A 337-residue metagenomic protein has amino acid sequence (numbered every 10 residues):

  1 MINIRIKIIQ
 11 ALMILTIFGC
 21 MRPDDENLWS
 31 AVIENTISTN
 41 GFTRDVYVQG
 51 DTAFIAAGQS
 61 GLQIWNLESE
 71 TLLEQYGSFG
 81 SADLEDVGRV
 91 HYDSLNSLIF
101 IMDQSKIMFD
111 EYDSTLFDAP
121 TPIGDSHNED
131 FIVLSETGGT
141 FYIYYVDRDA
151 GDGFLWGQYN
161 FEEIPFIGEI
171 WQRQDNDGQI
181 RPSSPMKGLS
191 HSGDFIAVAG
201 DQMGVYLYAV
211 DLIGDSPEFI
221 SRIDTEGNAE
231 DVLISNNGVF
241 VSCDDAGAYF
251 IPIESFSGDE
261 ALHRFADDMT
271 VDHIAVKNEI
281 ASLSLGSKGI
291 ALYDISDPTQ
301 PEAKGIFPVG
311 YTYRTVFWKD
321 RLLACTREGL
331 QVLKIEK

Functional and structural regions predicted by a protein language model:
I17-T43: Bacterial Sec-dependent N-terminal signal peptides
V32-S38, T71-S81, D118-D125, P165-I180 (+3 more regions): A short beta-strand motif characteristic of beta-propeller blades
T36-S60: Beta-strand-rich domains and repeat architectures in extracellular enzymes and scaffolds, especially beta-propellers
G41-Y47, L84-Y92, S126-G138, R181-H191 (+3 more regions): Repeated scaffold domains used in trafficking and secretory/extracellular systems, primarily beta-propellers
T52-I55, L98-F100, Y142-Y144, I196-V198 (+3 more regions): Conserved beta-propeller blade signature
G61-W65, K106-E111, A150-Y159, G204-Y208 (+3 more regions): Structural motif
L67-E70, E111-T115, N160-E163, V210-G214 (+3 more regions): Short loop/turn segments that connect beta-strands within beta-propeller blades
V309-K337: Blade-level signature of beta-propeller repeat domains, shared across WD40, Kelch, NHL, RCC1 and BNR/Asp-box propellers
